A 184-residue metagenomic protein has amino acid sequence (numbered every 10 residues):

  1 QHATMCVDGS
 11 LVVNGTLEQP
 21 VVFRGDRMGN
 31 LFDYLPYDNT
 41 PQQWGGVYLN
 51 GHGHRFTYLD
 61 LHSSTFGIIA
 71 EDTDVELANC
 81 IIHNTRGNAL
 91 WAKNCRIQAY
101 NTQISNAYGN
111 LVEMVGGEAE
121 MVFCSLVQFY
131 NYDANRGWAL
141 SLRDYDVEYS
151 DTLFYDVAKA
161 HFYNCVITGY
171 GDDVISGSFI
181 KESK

Functional and structural regions predicted by a protein language model:
Q1-K184: Beta-strand/loop edge motif enriched in small/polar residues
